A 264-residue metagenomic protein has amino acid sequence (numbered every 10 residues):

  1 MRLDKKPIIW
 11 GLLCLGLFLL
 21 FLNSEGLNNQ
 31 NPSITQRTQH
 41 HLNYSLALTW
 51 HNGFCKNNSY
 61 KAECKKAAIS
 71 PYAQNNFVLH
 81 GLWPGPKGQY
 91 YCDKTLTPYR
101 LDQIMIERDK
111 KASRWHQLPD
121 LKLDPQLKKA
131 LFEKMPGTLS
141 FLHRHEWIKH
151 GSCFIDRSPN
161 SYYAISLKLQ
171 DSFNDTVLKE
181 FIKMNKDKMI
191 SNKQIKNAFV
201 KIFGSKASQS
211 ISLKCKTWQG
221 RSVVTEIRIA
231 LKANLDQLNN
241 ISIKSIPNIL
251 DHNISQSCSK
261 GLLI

Functional and structural regions predicted by a protein language model:
R2, N29-N31, L123-I264: C-terminal, well-folded lobe of enzymatic/effector domains
R2-I8: Membrane interfacial helix-start segments of signal peptides and signal-anchor transmembrane helices
I8-N23: Hydrophobic membrane-insertion alpha-helices, especially the h-region of bacterial N-terminal signal peptides
L13-L17, Q39-N43, T49, Q194 (+1 more regions): N-terminal functional modules and adjacent low-complexity/disordered segments of proteins
N28-N185: Catalytic cores of phosphodiester-bond-cleaving enzymes
